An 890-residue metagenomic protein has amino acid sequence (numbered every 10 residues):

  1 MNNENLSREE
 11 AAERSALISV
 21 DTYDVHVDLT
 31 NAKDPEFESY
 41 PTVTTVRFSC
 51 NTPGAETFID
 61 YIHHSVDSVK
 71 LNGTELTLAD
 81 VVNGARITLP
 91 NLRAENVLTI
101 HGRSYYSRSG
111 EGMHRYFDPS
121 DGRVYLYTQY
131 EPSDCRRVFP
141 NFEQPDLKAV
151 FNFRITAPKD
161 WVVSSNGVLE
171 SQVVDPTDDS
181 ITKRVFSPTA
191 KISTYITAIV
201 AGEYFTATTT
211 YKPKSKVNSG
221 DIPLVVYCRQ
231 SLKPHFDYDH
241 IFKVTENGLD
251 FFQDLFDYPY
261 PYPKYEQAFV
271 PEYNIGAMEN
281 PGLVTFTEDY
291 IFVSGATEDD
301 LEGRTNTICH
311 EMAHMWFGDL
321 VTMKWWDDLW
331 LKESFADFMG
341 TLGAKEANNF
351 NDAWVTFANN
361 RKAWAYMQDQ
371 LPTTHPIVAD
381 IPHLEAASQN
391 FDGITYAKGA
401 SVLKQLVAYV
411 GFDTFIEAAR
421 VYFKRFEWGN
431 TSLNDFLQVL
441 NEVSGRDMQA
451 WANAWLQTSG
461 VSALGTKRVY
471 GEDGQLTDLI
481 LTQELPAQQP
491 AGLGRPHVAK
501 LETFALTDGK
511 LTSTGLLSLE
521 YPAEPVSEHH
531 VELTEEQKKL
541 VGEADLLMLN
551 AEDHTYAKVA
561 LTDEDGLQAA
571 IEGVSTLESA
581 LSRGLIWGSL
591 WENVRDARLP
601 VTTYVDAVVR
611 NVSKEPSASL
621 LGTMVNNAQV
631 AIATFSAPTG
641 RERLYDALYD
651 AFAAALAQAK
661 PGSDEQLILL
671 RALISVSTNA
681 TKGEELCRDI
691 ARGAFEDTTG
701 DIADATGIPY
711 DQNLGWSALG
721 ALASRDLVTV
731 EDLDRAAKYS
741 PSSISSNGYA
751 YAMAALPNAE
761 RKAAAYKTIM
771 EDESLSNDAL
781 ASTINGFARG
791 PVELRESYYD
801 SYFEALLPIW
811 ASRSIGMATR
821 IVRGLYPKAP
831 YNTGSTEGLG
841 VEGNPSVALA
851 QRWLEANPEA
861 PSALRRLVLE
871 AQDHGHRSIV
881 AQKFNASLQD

Functional and structural regions predicted by a protein language model:
M1-P263, D289, Y366-M367, F391-A397 (+15 more regions): Acidic/His-enriched low-complexity segments
N2, Q129, R154-A157, V162 (+7 more regions): Non-catalytic accessory/interaction domains
L6-E9, L17, F139, T307 (+3 more regions): Residue-level recognition of hydrophobic positions within alpha-helical transmembrane segments
R14-V27, V150-F151, Y238, G343-A347 (+4 more regions): Charged, low-complexity, helix-prone segments enriched in Lys/Glu/Asp/Gln
D24-K33, T322, V730-A736: General secondary-structure propensity
Y61, I308, M753: Small/polar loops that bind or transfer phosphate-bearing groups
G110, I196-E203, Y260-P263, S294-D299 (+11 more regions): Short, mixed-charge, low-aromatic patches
F186, V217-P490, T623, V630 (+5 more regions): Hydrophobic alpha-helical and helix-loop surface patches within well-folded domains that function as non-catalytic
